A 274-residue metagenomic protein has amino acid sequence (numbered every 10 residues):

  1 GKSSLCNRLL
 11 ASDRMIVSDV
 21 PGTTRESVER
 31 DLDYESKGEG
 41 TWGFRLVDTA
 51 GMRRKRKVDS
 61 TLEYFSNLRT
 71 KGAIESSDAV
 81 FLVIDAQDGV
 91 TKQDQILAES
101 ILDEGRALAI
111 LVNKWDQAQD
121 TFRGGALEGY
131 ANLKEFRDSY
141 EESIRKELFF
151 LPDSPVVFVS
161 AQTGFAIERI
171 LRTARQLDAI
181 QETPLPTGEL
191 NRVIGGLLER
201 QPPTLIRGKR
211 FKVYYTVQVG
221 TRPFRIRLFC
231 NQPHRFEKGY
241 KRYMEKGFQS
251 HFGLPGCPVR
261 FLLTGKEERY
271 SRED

Functional and structural regions predicted by a protein language model:
G1-V47, G51-L68, G72-V83, D88-D274: C-terminal-of-GTPase-core extension/linker across diverse P-loop GTPases
